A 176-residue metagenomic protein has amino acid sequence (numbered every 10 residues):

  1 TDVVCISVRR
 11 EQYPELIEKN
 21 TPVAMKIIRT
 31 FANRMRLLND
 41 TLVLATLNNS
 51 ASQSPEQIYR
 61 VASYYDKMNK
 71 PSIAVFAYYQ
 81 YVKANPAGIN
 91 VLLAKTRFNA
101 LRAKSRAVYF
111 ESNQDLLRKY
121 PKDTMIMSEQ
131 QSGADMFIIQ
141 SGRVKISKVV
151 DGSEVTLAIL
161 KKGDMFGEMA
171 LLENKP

Functional and structural regions predicted by a protein language model:
T1, L101-T156, K162-A170: Regulatory nucleotide-sensing modules
T1-I28, L157-P176: Cyclic-nucleotide recognition modules
E11-S52: A small-molecule sensor/coupling module
Y64-Y65, L101: Residue-level signature for tetratricopeptide repeat
A84-V91: Short solvent-exposed coil/turn linkers within tandem alpha-helical repeat scaffolds
